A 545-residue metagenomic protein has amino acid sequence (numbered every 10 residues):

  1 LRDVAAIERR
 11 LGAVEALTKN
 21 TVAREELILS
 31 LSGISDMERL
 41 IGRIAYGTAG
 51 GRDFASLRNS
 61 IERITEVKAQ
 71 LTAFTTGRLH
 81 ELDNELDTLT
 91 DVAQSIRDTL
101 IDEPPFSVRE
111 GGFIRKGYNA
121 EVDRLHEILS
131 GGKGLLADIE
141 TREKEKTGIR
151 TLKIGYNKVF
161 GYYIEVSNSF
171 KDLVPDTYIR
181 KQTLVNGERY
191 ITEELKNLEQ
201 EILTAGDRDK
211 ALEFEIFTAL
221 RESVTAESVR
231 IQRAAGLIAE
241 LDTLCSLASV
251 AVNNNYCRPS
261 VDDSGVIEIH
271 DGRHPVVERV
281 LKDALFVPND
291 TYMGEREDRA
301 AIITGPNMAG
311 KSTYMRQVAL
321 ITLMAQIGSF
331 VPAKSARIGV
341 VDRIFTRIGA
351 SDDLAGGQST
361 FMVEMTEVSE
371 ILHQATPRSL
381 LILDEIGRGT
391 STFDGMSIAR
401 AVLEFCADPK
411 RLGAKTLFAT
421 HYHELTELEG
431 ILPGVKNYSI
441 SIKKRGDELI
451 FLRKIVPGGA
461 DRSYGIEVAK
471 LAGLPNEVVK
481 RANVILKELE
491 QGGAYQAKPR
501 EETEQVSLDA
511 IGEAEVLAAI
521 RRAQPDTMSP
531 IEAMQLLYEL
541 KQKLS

Functional and structural regions predicted by a protein language model:
L1, S167-E199, L244-I511, L517 (+2 more regions): ATPase nucleotide-binding head domains, primarily ABC-like/P-loop NTPase cores
L1-A309, T313-F345, E367: Alpha-helical coupling/stalk and coiled-coil linker elements that connect catalytic or binding modules and transmit
E15, I41-G42, R221, G387 (+2 more regions): Amphipathic alpha-helical segments within well-ordered protein domains
T18, I44-A45, A325, L372-A375 (+2 more regions): Hydrophobic residues in alpha-helical segments
G50-D53, P525-S545: Short, amphipathic C-terminal "tail helix"
A226, R522-P525: Dynamic helix-loop-helix/coil hinge segments at AAA+ ATPase domain boundaries and subdomain interfaces
